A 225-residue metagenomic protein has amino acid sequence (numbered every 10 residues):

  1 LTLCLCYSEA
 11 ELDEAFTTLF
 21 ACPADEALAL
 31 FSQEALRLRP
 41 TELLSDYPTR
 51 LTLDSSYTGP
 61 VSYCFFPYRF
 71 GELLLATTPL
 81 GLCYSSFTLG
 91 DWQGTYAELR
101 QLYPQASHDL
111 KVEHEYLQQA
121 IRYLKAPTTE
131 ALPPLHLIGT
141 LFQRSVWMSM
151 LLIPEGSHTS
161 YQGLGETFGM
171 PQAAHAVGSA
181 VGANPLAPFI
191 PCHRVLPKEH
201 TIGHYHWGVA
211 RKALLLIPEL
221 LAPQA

Functional and structural regions predicted by a protein language model:
L1-Q172, L221-A225: Basic nucleic-acid-binding alpha-helical/helix-turn surface characteristic of O6-alkylguanine DNA
S149-L152, S179, L214, P218: Residue-level signal for well-ordered alpha-helical scaffold segments within enzymatic catalytic domains
Q172-L214: Short glycine/serine-rich loop segments
A210, L216-A225: C-terminal segments of enzyme domains that contribute to small-molecule binding surfaces
